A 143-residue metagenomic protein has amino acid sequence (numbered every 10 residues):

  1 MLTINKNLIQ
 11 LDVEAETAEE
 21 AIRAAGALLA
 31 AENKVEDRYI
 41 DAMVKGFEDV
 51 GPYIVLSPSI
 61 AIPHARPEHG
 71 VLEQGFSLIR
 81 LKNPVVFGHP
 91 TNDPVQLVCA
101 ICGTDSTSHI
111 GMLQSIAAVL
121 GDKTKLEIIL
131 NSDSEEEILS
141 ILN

Functional and structural regions predicted by a protein language model:
M1-N143: Cytosolic covalent-transfer regions centered on His/Cys nucleophiles that carry phosphoryl or persulfide groups
